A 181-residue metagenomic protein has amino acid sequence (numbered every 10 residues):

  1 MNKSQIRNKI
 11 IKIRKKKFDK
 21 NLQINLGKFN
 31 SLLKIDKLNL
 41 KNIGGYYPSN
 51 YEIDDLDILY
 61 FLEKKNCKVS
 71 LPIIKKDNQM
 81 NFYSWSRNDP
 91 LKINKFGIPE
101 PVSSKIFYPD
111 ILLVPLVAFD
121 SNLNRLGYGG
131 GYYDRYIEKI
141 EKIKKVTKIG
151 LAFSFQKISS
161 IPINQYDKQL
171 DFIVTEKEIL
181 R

Functional and structural regions predicted by a protein language model:
M1-I93, I98-E100, F107: N-terminal active-site beta-alpha-beta segment that forms phosphate/nucleotide-binding and substrate-recognition loops
M1-Q5, K12, F107-I111, S121-N124 (+1 more regions): Surface-exposed, charge/polar-rich loops and edge strands
I10, G45, V69, L113 (+2 more regions): A residue-level signal for conserved active-site and pocket-lining positions in enzyme catalytic cores
Y47, L116, K177: Glycine-rich, N-terminal phosphate-binding loop of Rossmann-like dinucleotide-binding domains
S49-Y51, V117-S121: Short glycine-rich anion-binding loops that position phosphate/pyrophosphate groups of nucleotides and phosphorylated
Y60, Y128-D134: Charged helix-capping and loop-helix junction motifs
P101, P115-V117: A structured binding-face within diverse protein domains that lines the active/interaction site
